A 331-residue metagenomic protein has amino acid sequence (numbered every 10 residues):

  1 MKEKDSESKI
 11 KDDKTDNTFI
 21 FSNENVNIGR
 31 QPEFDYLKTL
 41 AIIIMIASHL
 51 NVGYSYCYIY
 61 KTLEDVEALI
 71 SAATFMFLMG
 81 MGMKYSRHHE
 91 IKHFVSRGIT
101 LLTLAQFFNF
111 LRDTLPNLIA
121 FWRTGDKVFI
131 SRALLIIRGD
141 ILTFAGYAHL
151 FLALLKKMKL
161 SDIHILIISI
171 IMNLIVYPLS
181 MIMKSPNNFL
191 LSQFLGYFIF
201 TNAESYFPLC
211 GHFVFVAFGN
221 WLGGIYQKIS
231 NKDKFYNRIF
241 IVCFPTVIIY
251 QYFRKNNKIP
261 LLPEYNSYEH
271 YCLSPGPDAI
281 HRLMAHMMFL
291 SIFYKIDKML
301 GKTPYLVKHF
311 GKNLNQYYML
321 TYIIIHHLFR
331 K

Functional and structural regions predicted by a protein language model:
K2-K331: Alpha-helical transmembrane segments and their immediate juxtamembrane cytosolic regions
